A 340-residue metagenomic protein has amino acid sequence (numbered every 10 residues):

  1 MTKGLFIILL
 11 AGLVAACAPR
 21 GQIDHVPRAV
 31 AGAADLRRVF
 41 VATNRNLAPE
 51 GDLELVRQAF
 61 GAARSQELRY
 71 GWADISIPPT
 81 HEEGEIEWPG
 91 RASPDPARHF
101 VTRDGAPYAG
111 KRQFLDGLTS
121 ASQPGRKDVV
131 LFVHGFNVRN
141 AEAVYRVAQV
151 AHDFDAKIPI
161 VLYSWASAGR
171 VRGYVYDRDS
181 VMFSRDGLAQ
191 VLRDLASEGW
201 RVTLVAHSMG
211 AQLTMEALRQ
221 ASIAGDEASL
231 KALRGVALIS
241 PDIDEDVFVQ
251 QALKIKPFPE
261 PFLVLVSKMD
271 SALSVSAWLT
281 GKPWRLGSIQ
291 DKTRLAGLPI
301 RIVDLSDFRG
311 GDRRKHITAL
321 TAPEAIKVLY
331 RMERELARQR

Functional and structural regions predicted by a protein language model:
M1-F6: Bacterial N-terminal signal peptides that target proteins for export
Q22-D104, Q113-T119, Q123-P124, V144-A148 (+4 more regions): Lipolytic serine-hydrolase domain surface
L131-G135, H207: The conserved beta1-alpha1 loop
V138-A143: Short substrate-entry loop that stabilizes the transition state in hydrolases
L188, A206, G210, T214: Gly/Ala-rich beta-loop-alpha elbow adjacent to hydrolase catalytic centers
T203, H207-S208, A237: Residue in the alpha/beta-hydrolase core beta-strand immediately N-terminal to the catalytic nucleophile
